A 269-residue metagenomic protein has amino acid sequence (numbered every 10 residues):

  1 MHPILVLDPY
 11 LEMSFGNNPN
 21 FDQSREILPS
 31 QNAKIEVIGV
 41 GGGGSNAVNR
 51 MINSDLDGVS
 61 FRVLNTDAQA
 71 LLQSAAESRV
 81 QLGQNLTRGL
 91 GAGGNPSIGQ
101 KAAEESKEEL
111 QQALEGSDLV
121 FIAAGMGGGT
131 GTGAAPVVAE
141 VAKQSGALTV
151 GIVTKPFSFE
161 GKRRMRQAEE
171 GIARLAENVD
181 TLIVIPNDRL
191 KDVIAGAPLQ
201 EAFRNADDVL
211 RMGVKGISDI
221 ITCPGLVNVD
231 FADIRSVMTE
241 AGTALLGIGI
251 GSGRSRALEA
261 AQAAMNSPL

Functional and structural regions predicted by a protein language model:
H2-L269: Tubulin/FtsZ superfamily GTPase core signature
